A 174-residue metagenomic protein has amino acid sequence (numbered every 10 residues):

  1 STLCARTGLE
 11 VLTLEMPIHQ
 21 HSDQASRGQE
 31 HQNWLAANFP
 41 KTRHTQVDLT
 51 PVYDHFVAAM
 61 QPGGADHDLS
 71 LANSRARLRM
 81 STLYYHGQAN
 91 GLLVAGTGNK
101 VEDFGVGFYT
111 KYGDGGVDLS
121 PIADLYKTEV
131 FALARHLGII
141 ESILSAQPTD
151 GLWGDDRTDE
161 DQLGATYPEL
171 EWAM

Functional and structural regions predicted by a protein language model:
S1-G105: ATP-dependent adenylation/nucleotidyltransferase module used to activate substrates
D23-S26, L78-S81, L125-E129, G164 (+1 more regions): Conserved active-site and cofactor/substrate-binding residues in soluble primary-metabolism enzymes
A59-G64, D159-Y167: Short, charged low-complexity intrinsically disordered segments located at boundaries of structured domains
L93, T97-A165: Catalytic subdomain that performs nucleotidyl-dependent activation
E169-M174: Short alpha-helical "packing" element that flanks the helix-turn-helix/winged-helix DNA-binding module
